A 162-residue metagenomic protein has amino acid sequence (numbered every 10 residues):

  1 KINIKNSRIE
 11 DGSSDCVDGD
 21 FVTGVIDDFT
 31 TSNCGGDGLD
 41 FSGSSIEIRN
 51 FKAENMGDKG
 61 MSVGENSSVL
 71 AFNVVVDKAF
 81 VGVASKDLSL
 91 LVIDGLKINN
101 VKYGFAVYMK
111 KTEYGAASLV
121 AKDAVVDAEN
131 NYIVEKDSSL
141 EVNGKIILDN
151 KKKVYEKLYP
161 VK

Functional and structural regions predicted by a protein language model:
K1-K162: Extracellular beta-rich repeat passengers
